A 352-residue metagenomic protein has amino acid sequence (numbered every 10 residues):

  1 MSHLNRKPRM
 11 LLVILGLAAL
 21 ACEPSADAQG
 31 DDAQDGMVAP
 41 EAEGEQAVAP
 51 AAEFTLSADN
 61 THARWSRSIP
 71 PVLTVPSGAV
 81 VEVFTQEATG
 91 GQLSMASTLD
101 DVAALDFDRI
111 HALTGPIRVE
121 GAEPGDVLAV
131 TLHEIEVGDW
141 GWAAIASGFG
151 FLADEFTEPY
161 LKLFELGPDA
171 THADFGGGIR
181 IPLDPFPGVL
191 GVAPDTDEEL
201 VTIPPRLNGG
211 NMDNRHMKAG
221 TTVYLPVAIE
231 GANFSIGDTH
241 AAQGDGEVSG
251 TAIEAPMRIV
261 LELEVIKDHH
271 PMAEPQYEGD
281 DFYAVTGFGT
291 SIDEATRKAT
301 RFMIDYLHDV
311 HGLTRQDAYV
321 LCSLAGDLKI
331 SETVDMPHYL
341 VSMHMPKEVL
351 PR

Functional and structural regions predicted by a protein language model:
S2-L11: Bacterial N-terminal signal peptides that target proteins for export
A19-A21: C-terminal motif of bacterial Sec signal peptides marking the signal peptidase cleavage site
E23-S25: Bacterial signal peptide processing site
A39-P40, E45-N60, S66-E82, A112-T131 (+6 more regions): Alpha/propeptide regions of enzymes that mature by internal proteolysis
A47-H62, M95-D108, L190-I203: Short, basic/aromatic beta-hairpin or loop at an interaction surface
A88-L99, I135-I145, G231-A241, S331-V334: Short, Lys/Arg- and Gly-enriched loop/turn segments at beta-strand edges
E134-A219: Intrinsically disordered, low-complexity linker/loop segments enriched in Gly/Pro and charged/polar residues
P185-N211, R215-I292, I304: Conserved mixed alpha/beta catalytic, RNA-binding, or beta-rich assembly cores of soluble enzyme, regulatory
